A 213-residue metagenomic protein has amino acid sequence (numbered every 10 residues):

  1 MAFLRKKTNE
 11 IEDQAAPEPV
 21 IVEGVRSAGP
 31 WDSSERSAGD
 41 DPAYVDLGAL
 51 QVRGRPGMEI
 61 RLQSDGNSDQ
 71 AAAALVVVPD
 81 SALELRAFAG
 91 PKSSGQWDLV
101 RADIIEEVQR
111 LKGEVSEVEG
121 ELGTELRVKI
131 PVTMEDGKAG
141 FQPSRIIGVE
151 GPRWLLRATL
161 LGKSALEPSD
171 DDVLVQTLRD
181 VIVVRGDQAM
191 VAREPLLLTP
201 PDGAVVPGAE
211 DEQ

Functional and structural regions predicted by a protein language model:
M1-A73, E107-R110, E114, V118-G120 (+2 more regions): N-terminal targeting sequences that direct proteins away from the cytosol to non-cytosolic compartments
P56, P79-S81, L122-T124: A generic structural signal for short beta-strands and their flanking turns/coil linkers
L75-D98: A short acidic-to-branched-hydrophobic micro-motif
L75-V77, I147-R153: Short glycine/proline-enriched loop/turn "hinge" motifs that connect secondary-structure elements and lie
P79-A82, K138-G140, W154: Short acidic/polar mixed-charge low-complexity motifs
L85-A87, W154-S164: Short, well-ordered beta-strand elements
S93-V100, S169-V173: Short amphipathic alpha-helical segments
I104-E150: Signature of long, low-cysteine stretches enriched in small and polar/charged residues
